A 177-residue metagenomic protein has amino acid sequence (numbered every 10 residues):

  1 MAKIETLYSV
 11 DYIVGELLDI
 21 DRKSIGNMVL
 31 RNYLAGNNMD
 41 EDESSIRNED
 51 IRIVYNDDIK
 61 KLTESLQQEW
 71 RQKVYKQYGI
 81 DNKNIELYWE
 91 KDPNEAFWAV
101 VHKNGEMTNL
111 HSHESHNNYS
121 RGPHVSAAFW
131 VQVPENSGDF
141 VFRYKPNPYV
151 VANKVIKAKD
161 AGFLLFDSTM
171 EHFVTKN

Functional and structural regions predicted by a protein language model:
M1-W89, M107: Non-heme Fe(II)/2-oxoglutarate
L87-K176: Catalytic core of non-heme Fe(II) oxygenases with the double-stranded beta-helix
